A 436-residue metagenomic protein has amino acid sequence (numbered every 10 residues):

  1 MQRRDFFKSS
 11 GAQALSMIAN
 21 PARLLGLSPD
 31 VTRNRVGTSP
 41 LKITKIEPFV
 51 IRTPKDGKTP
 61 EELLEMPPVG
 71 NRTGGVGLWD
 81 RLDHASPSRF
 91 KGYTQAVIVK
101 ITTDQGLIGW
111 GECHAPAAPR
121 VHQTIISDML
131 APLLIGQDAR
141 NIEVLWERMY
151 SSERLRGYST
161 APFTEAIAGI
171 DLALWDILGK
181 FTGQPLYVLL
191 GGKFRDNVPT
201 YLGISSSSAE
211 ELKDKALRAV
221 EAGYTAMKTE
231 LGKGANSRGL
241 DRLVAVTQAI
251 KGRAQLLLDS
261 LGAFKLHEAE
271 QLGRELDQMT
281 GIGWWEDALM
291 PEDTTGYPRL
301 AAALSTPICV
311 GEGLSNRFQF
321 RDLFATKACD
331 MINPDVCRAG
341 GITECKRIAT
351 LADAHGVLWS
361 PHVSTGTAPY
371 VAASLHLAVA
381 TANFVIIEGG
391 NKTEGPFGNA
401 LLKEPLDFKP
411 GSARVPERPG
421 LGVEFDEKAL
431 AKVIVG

Functional and structural regions predicted by a protein language model:
M1-Q2: N-terminal secretory signal peptides
D5-S28: N-terminal export signals
V36-K58, L64-L78, L82-H84, I170 (+3 more regions): Flexible C-terminal active-site loop/helix
I43, G106, L130, I170 (+7 more regions): Conserved, mostly hydrophobic/aromatic
W79, R274, G281, E292-C309 (+1 more regions): Shared catalytic-loop signature of beta/alpha-barrel
A85-P87, T102-F181: Metal- or metallocofactor-binding catalytic centers and their adjacent structured scaffolds across diverse enzyme
V97-T103, E404-L406: Short beta-strand elements
V188-G191, R195-L304: Metal-dependent enolase-superfamily TIM-barrel catalytic cores that perform enediolate-based chemistry
